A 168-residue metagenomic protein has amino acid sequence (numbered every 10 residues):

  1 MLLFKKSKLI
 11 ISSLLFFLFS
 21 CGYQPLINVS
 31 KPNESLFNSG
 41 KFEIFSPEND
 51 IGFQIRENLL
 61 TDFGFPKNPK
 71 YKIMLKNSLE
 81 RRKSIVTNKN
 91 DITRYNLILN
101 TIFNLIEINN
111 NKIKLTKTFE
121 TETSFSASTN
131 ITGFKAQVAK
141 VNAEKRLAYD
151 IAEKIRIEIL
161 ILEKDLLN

Functional and structural regions predicted by a protein language model:
L2-I10: Bacterial N-terminal signal peptides that target proteins for export
F17-S20: C-terminal motif of bacterial Sec signal peptides marking the signal peptidase cleavage site
G22-Q24: Bacterial signal peptide processing site
K31-E48: Post-signal peptide N-terminal segment of mature Sec-exported envelope proteins
E43-K72: Post-signal-peptide N-terminal segment of Sec-exported extracytoplasmic proteins
L60, G64, A152, R156-K164: Sec-exported extracytoplasmic/periplasmic mature domains
K67-K72, K76-T118, E122-K145, Y149 (+1 more regions): Surface-exposed short loop/turn segments
